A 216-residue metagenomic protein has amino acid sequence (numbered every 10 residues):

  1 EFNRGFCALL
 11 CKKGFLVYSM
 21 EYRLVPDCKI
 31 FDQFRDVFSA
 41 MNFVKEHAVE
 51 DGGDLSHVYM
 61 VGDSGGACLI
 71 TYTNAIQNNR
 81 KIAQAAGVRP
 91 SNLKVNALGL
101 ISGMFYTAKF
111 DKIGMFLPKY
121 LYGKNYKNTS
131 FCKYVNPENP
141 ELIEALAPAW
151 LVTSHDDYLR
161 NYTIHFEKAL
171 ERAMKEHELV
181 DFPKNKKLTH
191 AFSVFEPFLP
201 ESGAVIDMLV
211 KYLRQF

Functional and structural regions predicted by a protein language model:
E1-F216: Alpha/beta-hydrolase superfamily serine-hydrolase fold, recognizing
